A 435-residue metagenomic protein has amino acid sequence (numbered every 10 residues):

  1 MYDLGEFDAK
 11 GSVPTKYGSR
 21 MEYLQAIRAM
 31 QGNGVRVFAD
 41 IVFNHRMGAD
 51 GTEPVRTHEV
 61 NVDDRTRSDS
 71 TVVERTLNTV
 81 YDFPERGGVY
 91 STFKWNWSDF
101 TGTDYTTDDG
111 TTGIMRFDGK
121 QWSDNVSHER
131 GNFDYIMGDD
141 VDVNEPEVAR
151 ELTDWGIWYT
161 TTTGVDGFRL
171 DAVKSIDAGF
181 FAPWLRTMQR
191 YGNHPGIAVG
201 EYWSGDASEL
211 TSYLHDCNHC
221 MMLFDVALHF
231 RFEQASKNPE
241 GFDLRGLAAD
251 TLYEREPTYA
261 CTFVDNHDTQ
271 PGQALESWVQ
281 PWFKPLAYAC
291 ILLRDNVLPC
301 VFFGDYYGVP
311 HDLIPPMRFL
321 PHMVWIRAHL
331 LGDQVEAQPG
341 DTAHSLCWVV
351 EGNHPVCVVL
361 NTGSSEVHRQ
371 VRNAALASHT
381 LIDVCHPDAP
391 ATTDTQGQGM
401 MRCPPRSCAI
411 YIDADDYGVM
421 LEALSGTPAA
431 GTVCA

Functional and structural regions predicted by a protein language model:
M1-A26, N61-D104, G110-D142: Aromatic- and acidic-residue-enriched carbohydrate-binding clefts of CAZyme catalytic domains
Y2, I27-Q31, V35, P54-R56 (+2 more regions): Active-site-proximal helices and loops of the catalytic beta/alpha 8
D3-P14, N44, D50, D139 (+3 more regions): Phosphate-group recognition and catalysis centered on beta-loop-alpha active-site segments
T15-A49: Substrate-binding cleft of carbohydrate-active enzyme catalytic domains
S19, V148, I176-D177: Phosphate/oxyanion-binding active-site loops and adjacent basic polyanion-contact surfaces
F43-M47, D109, S123, S127 (+3 more regions): Active-site-proximal loop/turn and secondary-structure-junction residues that shape catalytic pockets, frequently
V143-W155: Alpha-helical scaffold elements lining the catalytic groove of polysaccharide deacetylases
